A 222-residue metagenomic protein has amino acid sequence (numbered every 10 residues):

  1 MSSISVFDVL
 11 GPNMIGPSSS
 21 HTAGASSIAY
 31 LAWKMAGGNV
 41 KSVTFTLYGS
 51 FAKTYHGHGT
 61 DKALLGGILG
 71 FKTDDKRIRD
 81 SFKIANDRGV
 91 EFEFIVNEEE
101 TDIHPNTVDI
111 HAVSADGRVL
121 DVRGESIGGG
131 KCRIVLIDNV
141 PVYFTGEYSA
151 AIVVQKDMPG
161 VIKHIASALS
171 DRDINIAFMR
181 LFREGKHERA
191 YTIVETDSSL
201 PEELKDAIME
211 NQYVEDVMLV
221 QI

Functional and structural regions predicted by a protein language model:
M1-V6, G37-K41: Acidic-glycine-rich active-site phosphate/pyrophosphate-binding loop
F7, A36-G37, I84, E99-H104 (+5 more regions): Solvent-exposed alpha-helices and their adjacent loops that cap or buttress functional pockets in soluble metabolic
G11-L31: Conserved phosphate/anionic-ligand binding catalytic regions in large, soluble enzymes, centered on
I15, L31-G38, L69-T73, D87-E91 (+4 more regions): Generic secondary-structure signature for well-ordered alpha-helical cores
Y30-K41, T46, G130-K131: An N-terminal amphipathic alpha-helical segment
T44, Y48-D87: A structural-propensity feature for long, helix-poor, extended segments
L69-L120: Contiguous domain-boundary segments centered on the initiation and propagation of an alpha-helix
F94, V122-I222: A conserved regulatory-domain signal marking ACT and ACT-like small-molecule sensing domains and adjacent regulatory
